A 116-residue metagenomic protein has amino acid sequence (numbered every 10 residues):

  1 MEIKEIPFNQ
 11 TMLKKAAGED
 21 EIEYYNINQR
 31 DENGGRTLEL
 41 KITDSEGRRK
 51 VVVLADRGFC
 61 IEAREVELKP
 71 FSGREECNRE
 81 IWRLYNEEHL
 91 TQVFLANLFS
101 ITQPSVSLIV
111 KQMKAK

Functional and structural regions predicted by a protein language model:
M1-R64: DNA-contacting interfaces and partner/effector-binding or oligomerization modules in DNA-centric proteins
E67-F71: Short amphipathic alpha-helical boundary/capping segments
S72-L90: Short, amphipathic alpha-helical "recognition" segments used to contact nucleic acids or chromatin
T91-F99: Short alpha-helical "recognition helix" segments of helix-turn-helix
F99-S100, V110: A general structural motif at alpha-helix termini
S107-K116: Short, solvent-exposed alpha-helical "recognition" segments
